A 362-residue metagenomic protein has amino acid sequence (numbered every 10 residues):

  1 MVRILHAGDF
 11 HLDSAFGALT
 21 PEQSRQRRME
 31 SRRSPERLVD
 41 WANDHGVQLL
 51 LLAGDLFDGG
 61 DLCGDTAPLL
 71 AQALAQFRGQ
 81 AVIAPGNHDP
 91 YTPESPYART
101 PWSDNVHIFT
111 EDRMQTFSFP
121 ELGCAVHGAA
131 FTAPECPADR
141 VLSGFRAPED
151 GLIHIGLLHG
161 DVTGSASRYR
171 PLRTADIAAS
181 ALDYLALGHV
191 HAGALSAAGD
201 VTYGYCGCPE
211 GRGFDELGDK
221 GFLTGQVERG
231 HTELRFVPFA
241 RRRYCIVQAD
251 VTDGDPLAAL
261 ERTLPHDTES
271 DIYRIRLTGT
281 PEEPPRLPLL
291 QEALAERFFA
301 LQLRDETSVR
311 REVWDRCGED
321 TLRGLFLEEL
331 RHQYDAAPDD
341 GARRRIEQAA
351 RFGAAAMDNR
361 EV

Functional and structural regions predicted by a protein language model:
M1, V47, R78, G123 (+3 more regions): A general structural motif
M1-P68, D150, R345, R351-F352 (+1 more regions): N-terminal active-site segment of His-dependent metallophosphoesterases
L19-M29, A125-A130, R241-G254: Acidic/glycine-enriched edge-of-secondary-structure segments
E36-G46, S143, G254-D267: A short, well-ordered alpha-helical element
L49, D58-G204, C208-G213, L217-D219 (+1 more regions): His/Asp/Glu-rich metal-coordinating catalytic cores of metallo-dependent phosphodiesterases/hydrolases acting on
A53, G188, T278: Conserved residues at the C-terminal ends of beta-strands
R229-V362: Accessory, non-catalytic peripheral segments of nucleic-acid enzymes
